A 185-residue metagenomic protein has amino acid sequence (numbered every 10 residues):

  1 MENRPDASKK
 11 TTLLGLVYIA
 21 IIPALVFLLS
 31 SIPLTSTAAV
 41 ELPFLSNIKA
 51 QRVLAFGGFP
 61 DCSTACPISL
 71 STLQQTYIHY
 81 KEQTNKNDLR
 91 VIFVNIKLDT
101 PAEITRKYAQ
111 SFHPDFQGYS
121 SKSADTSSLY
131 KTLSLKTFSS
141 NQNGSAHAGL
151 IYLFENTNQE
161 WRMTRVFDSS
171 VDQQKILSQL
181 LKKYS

Functional and structural regions predicted by a protein language model:
M1-L42, S185: N-terminal targeting signals for export/organelle localization
S36-V53, Y77-Y80: A short beta-strand-turn-helix
S46-S69, L73: Short active-site neighborhood of thiol/selenol oxidoreductases, capturing the structured segment around
K49-A50, K86-V91, A146-G149: Extracytoplasmic
V53-F56, F93-N95, L150-L153: Soluble periplasmic/extracytoplasmic beta-strand elements of cell-envelope proteins
L70-Y119, S123-L129: Structural microenvironment flanking redox-active thiols in thiol-disulfide oxidoreductases
D115-F116, S120-V171: Thiol/selenol-based redox catalytic cores and closely related redox-interacting motifs
R165-S185: C-terminal lobe and adjacent flexible extensions of AdoMet/dcAdoMet transferase-like proteins
